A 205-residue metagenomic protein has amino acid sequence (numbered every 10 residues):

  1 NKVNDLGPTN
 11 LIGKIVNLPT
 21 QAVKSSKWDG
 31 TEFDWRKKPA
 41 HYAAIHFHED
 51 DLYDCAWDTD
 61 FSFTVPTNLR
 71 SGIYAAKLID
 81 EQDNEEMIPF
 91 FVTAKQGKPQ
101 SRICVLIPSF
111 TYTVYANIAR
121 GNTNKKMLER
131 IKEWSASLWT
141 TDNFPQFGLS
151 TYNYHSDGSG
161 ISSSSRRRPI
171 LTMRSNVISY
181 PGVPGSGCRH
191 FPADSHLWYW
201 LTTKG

Functional and structural regions predicted by a protein language model:
N1-Y42: Extracytoplasmic low-complexity segments
K2-P8, I15, A75-A76, E86-P89 (+1 more regions): Short, solvent-exposed loop/turn and secondary-structure capping segments
V16-A22, L106, V114-L138, F144: Extended N-terminal export/anchoring regions of large proteins
F33-F47, G182-P192: Intrinsically disordered, low-complexity acidic Ser/Thr-rich regulatory segments
I45-D83, I88-V92: Ligand-binding face of N-terminal immunoglobulin V-set domains in extracellular IgSF glycoproteins
D58-D60, S71-I73, E85-M87, Q100-R102 (+2 more regions): Extracellular structured ligand-interaction cores
V92-V114: Low-complexity, Pro/Ser/Thr- and charge-rich linker/hinge segments at domain boundaries
N124-L128, K132-G205: Catalytic cores of extracellular degradative/oxidative enzymes
